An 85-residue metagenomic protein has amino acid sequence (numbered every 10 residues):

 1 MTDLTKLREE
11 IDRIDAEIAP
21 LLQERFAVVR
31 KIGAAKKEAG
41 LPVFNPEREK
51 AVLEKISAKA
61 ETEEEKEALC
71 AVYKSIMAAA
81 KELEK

Functional and structural regions predicted by a protein language model:
M1-K85: Domain-level signature for soluble enzymes in the chorismate/prephenate branch of the shikimate pathway
